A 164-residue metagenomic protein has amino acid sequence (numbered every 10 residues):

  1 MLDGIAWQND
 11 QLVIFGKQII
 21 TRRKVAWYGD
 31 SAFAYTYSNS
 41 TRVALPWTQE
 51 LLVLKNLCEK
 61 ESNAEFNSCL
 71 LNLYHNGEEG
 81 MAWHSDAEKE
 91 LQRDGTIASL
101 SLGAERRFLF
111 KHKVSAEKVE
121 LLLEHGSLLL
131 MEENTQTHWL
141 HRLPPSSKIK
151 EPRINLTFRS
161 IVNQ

Functional and structural regions predicted by a protein language model:
M1-Q164: Non-heme Fe(II) oxygenase metal-center motifs and adjacent flexible, charged/small-residue loops
